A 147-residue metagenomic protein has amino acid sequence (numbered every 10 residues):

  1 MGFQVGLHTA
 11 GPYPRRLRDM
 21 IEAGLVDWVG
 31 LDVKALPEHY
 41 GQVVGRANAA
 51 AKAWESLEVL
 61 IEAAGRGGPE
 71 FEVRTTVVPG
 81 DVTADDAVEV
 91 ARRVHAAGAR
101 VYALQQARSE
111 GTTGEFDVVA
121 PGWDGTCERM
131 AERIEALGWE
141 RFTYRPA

Functional and structural regions predicted by a protein language model:
M1, K52-R66, G122-Y144: Alpha-helix-loop-beta-strand connector modules within alpha/beta enzyme cores
M1-V118: Conserved AdoMet/S-adenosylmethionine-binding subsite of the radical SAM
Q105-A107, Y144-A147: Conserved beta-strand termini and adjacent loop/short-helix elements that scaffold enzyme active sites in alpha/beta
